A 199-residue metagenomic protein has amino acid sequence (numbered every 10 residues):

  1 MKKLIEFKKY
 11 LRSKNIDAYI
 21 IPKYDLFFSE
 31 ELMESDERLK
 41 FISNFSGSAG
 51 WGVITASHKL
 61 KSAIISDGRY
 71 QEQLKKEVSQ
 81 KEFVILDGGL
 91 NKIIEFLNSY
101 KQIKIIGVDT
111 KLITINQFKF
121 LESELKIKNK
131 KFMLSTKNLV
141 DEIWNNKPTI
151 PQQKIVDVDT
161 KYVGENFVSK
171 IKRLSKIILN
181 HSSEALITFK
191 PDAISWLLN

Functional and structural regions predicted by a protein language model:
M1-S99, D109, I113, Q117-N199: N-terminal accessory/capping or targeting/presequence segment of soluble
I103: Phosphate-coordination loops involved in phosphoryl transfer and adenosine-cofactor binding
I106: Ligand-binding face of N-terminal immunoglobulin V-set domains in extracellular IgSF glycoproteins
